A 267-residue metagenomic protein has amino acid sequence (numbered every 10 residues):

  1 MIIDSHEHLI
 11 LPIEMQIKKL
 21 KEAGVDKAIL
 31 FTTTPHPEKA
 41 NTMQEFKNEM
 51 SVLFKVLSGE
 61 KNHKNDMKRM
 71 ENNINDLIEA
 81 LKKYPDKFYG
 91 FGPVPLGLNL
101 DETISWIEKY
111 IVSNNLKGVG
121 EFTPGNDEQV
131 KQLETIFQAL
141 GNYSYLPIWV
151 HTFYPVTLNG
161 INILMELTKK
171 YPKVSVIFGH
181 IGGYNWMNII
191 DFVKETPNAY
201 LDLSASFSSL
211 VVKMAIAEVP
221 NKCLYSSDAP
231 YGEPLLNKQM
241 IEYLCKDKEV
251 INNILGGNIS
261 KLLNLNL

Functional and structural regions predicted by a protein language model:
M1-N72: An N-terminally biased module of ancient metal coordination in phosphate/nucleic-acid-related enzymes
M1-S5, M15-K27, F31, N142 (+2 more regions): Mid-to-C-terminal alpha-helical segments outside catalytic/metal-binding sites
I2-S5, I29-T32, F91-G92, G120 (+3 more regions): Active-site neighborhood of phospho(di)ester-bond hydrolases with catalytic His/Asp-centered motifs
H6, L20, L77, Y110 (+7 more regions): Conserved, mostly hydrophobic/aromatic
H6-E14, H36-K39, D66-M70, P95-E102 (+4 more regions): Acidic-and-aromatic substrate-binding clefts and catalytic sites of carbohydrate-active enzymes
Q16-K19, N73-A80, T103-Y110, Q132-A139 (+4 more regions): A general structural detector for well-ordered alpha-helical segments in enzyme core domains, enriched
N48-W149, P155: Active-site gating/metal-coordination segments in enzymes
K117-G118, G125-L224: Catalytic pocket-lining loop regions of alpha/beta-barrel enzymes, especially the amidohydrolase/enolase/GH5 lineages
